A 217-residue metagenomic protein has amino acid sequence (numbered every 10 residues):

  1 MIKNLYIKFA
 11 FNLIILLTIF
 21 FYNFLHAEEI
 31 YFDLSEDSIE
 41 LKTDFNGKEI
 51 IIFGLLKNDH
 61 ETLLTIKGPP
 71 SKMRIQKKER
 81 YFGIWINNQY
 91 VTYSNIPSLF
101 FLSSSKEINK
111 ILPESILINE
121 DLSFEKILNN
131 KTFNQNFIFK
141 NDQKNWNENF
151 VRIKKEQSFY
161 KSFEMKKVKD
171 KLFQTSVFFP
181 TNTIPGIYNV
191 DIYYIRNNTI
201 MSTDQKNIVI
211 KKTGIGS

Functional and structural regions predicted by a protein language model:
I2-I14: Bacterial N-terminal signal peptides that target proteins for export
N12-Y22: Bacterial N-terminal signal peptides
E28-F45: N-terminal edge beta-strand
K48-I52: Structural beta-strand segments of beta-rich domains
L55, T65-V91: Membrane-embedded segments
S71-M73, N109-K110, I195-M201: Short acidic/polar inter-strand loop motif in beta-rich domains
F82-N182: Membrane-proximal low-complexity regions enriched in glycine and acidic/polar residues
N182-G214: Extended, hydrophilic extramembrane loops/domains of integral membrane proteins
